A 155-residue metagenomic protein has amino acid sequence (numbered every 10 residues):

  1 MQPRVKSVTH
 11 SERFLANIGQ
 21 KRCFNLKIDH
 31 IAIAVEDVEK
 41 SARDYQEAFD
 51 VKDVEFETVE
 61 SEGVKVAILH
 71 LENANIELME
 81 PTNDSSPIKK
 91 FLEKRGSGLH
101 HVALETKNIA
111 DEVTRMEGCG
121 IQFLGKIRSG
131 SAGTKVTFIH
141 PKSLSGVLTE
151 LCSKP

Functional and structural regions predicted by a protein language model:
M1-F24: N-terminal mitochondrial targeting presequence
K6, A67-H70, L104, A110-P155: Vicinal oxygen chelate
I18-A42, S97-T106, P155: N-terminal beta-strand motif that seeds the catalytic metal site of vicinal oxygen chelate
K27-D29, S41, A48-G63, N83-H100 (+2 more regions): A cross-kingdom feature marking solvent-exposed beta-strand/loop segments within repeated, beta-rich binding/scaffold
I28, A42-Y45, L69, I76-M79 (+4 more regions): Short, structured motif recognition centered on aromatic/hydrophobic residues
V59-N75: C-terminal "cap" of GNAT-fold acetyltransferases
E72-I76, N83-S85, I109: Short, charged/polar surface micro-motifs in flexible loops or helix N-caps
